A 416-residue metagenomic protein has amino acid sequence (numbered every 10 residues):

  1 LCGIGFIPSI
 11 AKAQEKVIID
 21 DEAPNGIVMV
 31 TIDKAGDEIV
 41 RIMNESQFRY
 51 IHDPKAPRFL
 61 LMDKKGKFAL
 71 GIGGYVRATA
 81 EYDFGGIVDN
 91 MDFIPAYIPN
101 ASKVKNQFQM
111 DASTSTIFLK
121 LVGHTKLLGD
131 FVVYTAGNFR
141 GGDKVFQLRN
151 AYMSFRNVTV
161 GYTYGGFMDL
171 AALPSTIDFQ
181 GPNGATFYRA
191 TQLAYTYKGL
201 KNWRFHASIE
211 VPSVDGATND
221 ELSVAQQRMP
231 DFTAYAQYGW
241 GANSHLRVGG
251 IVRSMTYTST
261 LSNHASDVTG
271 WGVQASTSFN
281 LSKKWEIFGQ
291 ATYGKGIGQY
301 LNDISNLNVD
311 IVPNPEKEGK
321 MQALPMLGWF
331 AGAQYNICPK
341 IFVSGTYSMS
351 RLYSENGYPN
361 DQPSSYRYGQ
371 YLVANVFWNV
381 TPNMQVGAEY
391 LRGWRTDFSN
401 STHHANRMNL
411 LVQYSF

Functional and structural regions predicted by a protein language model:
G3-K12: C-terminal segment of classical bacterial N-terminal signal peptides
A11-Y82: N-terminal periplasmic/intermembrane-space "pro-region" immediately following the signal or transit peptide
V17-I18, W378-V380, H404-F416: Outer-membrane beta-barrel "beta-signal"
D63-D92, S102-V214, R228, T233 (+3 more regions): Outer membrane beta-barrel
K64, N106-Q109, G142-V145, G181-F187 (+7 more regions): Replace "Gram-negative outer membrane beta-barrel proteins" with "bacterial and organellar outer membrane beta-barrel
E81-D83, H124, N138-G142, F167-D169 (+7 more regions): Sequence/structural signature of outer-membrane beta-barrel proteins
A112-Y134, F232-T260, N336, I341-M349 (+3 more regions): Surface-exposed extracellular loop regions of Gram-negative outer-membrane beta-barrel proteins
G239-Y366: Detector for outer-membrane/organellar transmembrane beta-barrel domains, recognizing the amphipathic beta-strand
